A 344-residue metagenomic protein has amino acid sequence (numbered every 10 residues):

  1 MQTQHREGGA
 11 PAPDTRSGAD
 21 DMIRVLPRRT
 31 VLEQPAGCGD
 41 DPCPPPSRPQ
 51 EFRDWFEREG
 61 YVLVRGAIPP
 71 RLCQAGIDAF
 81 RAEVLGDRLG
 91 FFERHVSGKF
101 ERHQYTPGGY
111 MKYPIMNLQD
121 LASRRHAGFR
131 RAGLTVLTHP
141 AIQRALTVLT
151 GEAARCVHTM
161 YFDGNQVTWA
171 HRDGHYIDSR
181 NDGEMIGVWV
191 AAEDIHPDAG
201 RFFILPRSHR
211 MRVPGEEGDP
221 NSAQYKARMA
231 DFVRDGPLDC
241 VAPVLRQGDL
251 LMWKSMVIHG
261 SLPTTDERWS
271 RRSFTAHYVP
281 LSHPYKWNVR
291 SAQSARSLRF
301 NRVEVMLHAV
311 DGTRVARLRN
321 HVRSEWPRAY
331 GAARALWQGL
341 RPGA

Functional and structural regions predicted by a protein language model:
H5, G9, R16-D41, T106 (+3 more regions): Non-heme Fe(II)/2-oxoglutarate
D14-R58, R65-H171, Y176-D178: Non-heme Fe(II)-dependent double-stranded beta-helix
Y61, G183-W189, A199, C240-A242 (+1 more regions): Extracellular structured ligand-interaction cores
R81-R94, R212, P220-N221, S294-S297: Cytochrome P450 catalytic domain signature, combining two hallmark sequence patches
M160-Y161, R172-G174, V190-D194, P206: Short, structured patches in soluble enzyme cores that scaffold and shape functional sites
G164, L205-R212, R271, H277-H283: Short edge-strand/loop segments of extracellular domains
R180-P197, M252, H277-L281: Short, conserved beta-strand element in jelly-roll/cupin
I195-G260: Double-stranded beta-helix
